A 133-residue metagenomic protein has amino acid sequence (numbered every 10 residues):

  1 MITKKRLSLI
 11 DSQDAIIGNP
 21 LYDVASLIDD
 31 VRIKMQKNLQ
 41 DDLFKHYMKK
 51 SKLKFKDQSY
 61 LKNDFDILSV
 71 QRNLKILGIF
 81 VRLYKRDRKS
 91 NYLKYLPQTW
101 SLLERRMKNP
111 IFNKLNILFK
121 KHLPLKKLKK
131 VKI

Functional and structural regions predicted by a protein language model:
M1-S8: Conserved protein kinase catalytic/activation segment
L7, I16, L93-L96: A cross-family kinase active-site recognition segment
S8-S12, Y22: Activation loop entry of protein kinases
Q13-I16, K62-V70: Secondary-structure capping and boundary motifs in well-ordered enzyme cores
I17-F55, V70-D87, T99-R106: Active-site activation/catalytic loop segments of kinase-like enzymes and analogous catalytic loops in related
D23, D42, Y60, I111-K114 (+1 more regions): Exposed alpha-helical structural elements
F55-N63: Histidine/acidic-rich helix-loop-helix segments that form or flank divalent-metal centers in metalloenzyme catalytic
G78-I133: ATP/Mg2+ or Mg2+-diphosphate-binding catalytic cores that bind nucleotide phosphates or diphosphates via glycine-rich
